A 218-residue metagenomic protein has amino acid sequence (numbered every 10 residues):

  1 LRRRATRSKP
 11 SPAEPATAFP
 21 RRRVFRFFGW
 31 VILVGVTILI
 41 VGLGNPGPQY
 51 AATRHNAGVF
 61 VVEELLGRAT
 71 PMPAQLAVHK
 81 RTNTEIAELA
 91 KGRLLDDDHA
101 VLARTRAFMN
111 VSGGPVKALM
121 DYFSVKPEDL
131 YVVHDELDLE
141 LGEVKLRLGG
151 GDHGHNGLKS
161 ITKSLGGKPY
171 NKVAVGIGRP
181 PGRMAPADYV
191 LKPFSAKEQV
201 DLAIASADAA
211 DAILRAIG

Functional and structural regions predicted by a protein language model:
S8-F25: Short, often N-terminal, low-complexity regions that either remain intrinsically disordered or form a short helix
P20, V24, G29-I32, V36: An N-terminal low-complexity intrinsically disordered segment enriched in acidic/polar residues
V31-G149, K159-A174, P180-A185, V200-G218: Nucleotide and nucleotide-moiety/phosphate-recognizing core
K145-G151, V190-F194: Short glycine-enriched, charge-decorated loop/helix-capping segments at active-site entrances that position
G154, L158: Short glycine/serine/threonine-rich phosphate/pyrophosphate-binding segments that cradle anionic phosphate groups
